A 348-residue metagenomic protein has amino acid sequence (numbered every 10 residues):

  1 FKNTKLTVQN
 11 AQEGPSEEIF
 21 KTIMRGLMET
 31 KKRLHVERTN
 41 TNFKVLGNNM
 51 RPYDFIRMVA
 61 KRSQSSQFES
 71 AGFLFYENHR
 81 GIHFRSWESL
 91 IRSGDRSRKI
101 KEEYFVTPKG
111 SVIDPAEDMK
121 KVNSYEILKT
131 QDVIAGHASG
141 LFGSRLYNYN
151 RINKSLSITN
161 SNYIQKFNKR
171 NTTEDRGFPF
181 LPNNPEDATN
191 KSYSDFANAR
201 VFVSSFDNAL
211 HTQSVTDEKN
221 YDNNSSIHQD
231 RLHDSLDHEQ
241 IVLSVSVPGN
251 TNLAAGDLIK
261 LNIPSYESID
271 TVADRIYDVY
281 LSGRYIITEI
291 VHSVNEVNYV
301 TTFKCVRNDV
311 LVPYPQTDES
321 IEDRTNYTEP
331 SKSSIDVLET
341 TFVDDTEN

Functional and structural regions predicted by a protein language model:
F1, E37, S235-E239: Surface-exposed beta-strand-to-loop junctions that form interaction patches on eukaryotic regulatory domains
F1-R33, K44-V45, A60, V300 (+2 more regions): Surface-exposed cap/loop segments at beta↔alpha junctions
K2, F68-E69, I269: Short, solvent-exposed secondary-structure capping/transition elements
S16, N48-P52, S66-F68, F75-E77 (+3 more regions): Active-site-proximal structural scaffolding
H35-A138: Short beta-strand-centered interaction patches in the first periplasmic/extracellular domains of large envelope
F105-N348: An acidic/polar, Gly/Ser/Thr-rich interaction patch typically located in mid-to-C-terminal regions of proteins
